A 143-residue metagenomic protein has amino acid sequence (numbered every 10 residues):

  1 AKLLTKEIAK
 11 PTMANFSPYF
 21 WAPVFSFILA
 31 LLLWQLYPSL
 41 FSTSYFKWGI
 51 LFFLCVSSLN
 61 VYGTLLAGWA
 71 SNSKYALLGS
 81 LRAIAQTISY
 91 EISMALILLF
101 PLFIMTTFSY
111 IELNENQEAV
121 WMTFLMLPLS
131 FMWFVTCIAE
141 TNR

Functional and structural regions predicted by a protein language model:
K2-R143: Selective transmembrane helix interface/packing segments
